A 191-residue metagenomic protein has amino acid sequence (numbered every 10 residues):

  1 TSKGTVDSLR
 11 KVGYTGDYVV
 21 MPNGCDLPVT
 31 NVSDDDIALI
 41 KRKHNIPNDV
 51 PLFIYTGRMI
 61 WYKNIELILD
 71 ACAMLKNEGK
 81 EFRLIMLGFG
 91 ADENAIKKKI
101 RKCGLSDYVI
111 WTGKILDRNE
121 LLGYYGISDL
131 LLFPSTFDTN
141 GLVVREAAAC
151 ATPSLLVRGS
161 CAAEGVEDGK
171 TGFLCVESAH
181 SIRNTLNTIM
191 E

Functional and structural regions predicted by a protein language model:
G4, G24: Carbohydrate-associated surface elements
V20, R158-G169, F173-L174: Short acidic/histidine- and often glycine-rich active-site loop of Leloir-type glycosyltransferases that engages
P47-K63, L69-C72: Conserved donor-binding/catalytic core segment of Leloir-type glycosyltransferases
K97-I115: Nucleotide-activated donor-binding/catalytic signature segment of Leloir-type glycosyltransferases, i.e., the conserved
K114, L122-S128: Short alpha-helical donor nucleotide-sugar binding micro-motif in glycosyltransferases
T136: Aromatic "clamp/platform" in nucleotide-sugar-dependent glycosyltransferases that forms part of the donor/acceptor
P153-V157: Short hydrophobic beta-strand element within catalytic cores of glycosyltransferases and related nucleotide-activated
D168-G169, F173-A179, N187-M190: Conserved acidic donor-binding segment of nucleotide-sugar-dependent glycosyltransferases
